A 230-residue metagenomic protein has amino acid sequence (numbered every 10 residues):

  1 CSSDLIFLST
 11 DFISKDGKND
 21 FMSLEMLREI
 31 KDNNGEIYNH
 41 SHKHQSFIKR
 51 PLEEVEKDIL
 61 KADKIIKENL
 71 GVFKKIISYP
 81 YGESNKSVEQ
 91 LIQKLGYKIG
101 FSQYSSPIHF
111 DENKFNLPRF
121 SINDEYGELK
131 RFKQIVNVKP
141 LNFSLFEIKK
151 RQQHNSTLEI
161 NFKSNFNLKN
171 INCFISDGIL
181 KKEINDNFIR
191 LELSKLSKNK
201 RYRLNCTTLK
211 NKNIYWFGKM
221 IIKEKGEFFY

Functional and structural regions predicted by a protein language model:
C1-L5, S9-M22, S121-Y230: Terminal accessory/targeting
C1-V88, K98, D111-S121: Metal-dependent polysaccharide deacetylase catalytic core of the NodB/CE4 family, i.e., the active-site-bearing domain
T10, Q103-Y104: Beta->alpha turn/N-cap motifs
Y81, Y104-S105: Short secondary-structure boundary segments
S106-F110: A ligand-binding cleft/hinge motif common to bilobed small-molecule-binding domains
